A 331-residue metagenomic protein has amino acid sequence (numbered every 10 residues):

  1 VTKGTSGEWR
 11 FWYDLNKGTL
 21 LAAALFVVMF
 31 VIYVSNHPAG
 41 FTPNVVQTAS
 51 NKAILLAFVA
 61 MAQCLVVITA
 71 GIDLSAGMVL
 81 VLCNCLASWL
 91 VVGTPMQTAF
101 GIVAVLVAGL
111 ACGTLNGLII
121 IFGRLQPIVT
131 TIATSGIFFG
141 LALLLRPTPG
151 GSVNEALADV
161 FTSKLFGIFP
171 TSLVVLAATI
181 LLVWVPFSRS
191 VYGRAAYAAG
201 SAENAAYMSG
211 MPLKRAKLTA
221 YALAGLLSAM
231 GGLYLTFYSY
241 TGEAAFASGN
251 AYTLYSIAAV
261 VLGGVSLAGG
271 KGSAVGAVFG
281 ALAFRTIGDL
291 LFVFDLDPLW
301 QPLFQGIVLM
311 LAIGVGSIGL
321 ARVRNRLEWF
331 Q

Functional and structural regions predicted by a protein language model:
V1-V31, L181, M208, P212-R215 (+2 more regions): Cytosolic-side transmembrane-helix boundaries in multi-pass membrane proteins
D14, P127-S190, A216-T219, Y238-G249 (+2 more regions): Transmembrane helix-bundle core of multi-pass membrane transporters and related energy-transducing complexes
T19, Y33-H37, S163-A198, P212-K214 (+4 more regions): Alpha-helical transmembrane segments of multi-pass integral membrane proteins
L25-F41, T69, A142-P147, W184-V191 (+2 more regions): Structural signal for alpha-helical transmembrane segments and their membrane-water exit/capping regions in multi-pass
V28-V34, F41-T94, L118-R124, V260 (+3 more regions): Single transmembrane alpha-helix segments in multi-pass membrane proteins
N36-T48, L143-L144, T148, F187-G193 (+1 more regions): Inter-helical junctions in multi-pass inner-membrane proteins, predominant in energy-converting antiporter-like
P95-G136, F279-G280: Alpha-helical transmembrane segments within multi-pass membrane transporters and channels
S228, E243-L303: Transmembrane alpha-helical segments in multi-pass inner-membrane proteins
